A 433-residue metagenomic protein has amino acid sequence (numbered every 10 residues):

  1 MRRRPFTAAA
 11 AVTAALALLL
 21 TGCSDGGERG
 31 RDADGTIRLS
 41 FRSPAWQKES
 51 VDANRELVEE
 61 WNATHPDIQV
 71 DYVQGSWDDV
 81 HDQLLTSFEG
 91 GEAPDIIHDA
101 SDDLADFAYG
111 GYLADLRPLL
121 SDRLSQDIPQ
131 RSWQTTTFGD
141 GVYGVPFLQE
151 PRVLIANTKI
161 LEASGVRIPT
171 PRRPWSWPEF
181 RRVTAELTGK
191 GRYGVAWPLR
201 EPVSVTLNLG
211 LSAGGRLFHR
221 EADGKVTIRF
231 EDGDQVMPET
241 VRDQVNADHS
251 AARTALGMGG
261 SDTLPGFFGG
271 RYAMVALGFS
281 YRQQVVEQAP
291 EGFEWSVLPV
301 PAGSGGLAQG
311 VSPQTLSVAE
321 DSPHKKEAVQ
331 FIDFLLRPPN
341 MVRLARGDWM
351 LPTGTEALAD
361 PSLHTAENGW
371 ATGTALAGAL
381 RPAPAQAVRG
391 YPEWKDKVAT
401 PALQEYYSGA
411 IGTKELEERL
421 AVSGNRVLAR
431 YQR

Functional and structural regions predicted by a protein language model:
R2-D106, F279, S304-G305, H324-E327 (+4 more regions): Conserved N-terminal structural module of periplasmic/extracytoplasmic solute-binding proteins
A63, S164, D243-S250, V286-M350: Extracytoplasmic/periplasmic substrate-recognition and gating elements
Q74-Q83, D102, R173-R181, T254-F268: Short helix-initiation/N-cap motifs at beta->coil->alpha
S101-V153, L209, E294, L298 (+1 more regions): Hinge/lid segment of periplasmic solute-binding proteins
A114-I128, T170-R173, V195, G215-V236 (+4 more regions): Short, solvent-exposed loop/beta-turn-alpha elements that line the ligand-binding surface or hinge of extracytoplasmic
Y143-F147, R152, P178-T227, Y272: Extracytoplasmic/periplasmic solute-binding protein
T184-E186, G224-L256: Glycine-centered hinge/linker elements that transmit conformational signals in sensory and ligand-binding systems
W295, R346-K397, E405, A429-R433: Long, aromatic- and glycine/proline-rich binding clefts that accommodate carbohydrate-like moieties
